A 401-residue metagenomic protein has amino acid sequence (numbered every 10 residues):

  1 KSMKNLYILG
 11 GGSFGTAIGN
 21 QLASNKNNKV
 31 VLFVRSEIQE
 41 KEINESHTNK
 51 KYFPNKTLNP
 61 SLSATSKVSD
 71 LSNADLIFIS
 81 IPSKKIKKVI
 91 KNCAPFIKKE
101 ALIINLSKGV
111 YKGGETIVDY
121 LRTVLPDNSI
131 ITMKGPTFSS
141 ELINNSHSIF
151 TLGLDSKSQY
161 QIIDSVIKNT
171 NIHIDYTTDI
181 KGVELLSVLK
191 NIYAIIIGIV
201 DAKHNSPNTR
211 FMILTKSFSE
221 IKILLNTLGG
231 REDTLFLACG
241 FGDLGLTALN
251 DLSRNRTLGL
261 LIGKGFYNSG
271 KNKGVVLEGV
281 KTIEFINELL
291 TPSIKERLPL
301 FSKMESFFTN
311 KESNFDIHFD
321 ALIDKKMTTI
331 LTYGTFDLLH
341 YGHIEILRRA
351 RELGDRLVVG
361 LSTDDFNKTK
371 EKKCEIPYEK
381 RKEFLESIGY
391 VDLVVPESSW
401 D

Functional and structural regions predicted by a protein language model:
M3-T57, S61-S66: NAD(P)+-binding Rossmann beta1-loop-alpha1 motif at the extreme N-terminus of oxidoreductases
N5-L6, I103, F150, I330: Conserved hydrophobic helix-helix packing surfaces used for dimerization/oligomerization
S36-Q39, K157, D364-D365: Helix N-cap at the beta1-alpha1 junction of Rossmann-like dinucleotide-binding domains, i.e., the first residues
L58, T177, K190, I197-G198 (+1 more regions): NAD(P)-dependent Rossmann-like dehydrogenase/reductase catalytic/cofactor-binding core
L58-P60, T65-S146, I163: Rossmann-like NAD(P)(H) cofactor-binding subdomain of soluble oxidoreductases
V110-P207: Rossmann-fold dinucleotide-binding core
L322-D401: Nucleotidyltransferase catalytic core that binds NTPs
